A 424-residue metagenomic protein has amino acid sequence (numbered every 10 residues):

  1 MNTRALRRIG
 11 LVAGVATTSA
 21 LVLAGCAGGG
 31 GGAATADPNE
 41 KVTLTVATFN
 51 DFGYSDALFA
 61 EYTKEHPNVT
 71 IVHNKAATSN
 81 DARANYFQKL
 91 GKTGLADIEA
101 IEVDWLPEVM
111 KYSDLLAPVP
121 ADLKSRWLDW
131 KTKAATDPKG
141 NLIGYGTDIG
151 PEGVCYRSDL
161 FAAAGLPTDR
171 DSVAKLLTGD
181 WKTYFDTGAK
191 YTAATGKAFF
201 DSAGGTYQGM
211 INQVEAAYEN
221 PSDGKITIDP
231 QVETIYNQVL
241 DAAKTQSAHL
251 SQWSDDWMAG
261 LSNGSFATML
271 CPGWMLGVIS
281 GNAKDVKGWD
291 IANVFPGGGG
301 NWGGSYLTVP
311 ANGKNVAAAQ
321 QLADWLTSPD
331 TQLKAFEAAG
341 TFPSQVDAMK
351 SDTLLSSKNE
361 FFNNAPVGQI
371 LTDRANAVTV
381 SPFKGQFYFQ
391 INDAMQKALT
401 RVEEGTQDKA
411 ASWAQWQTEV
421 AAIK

Functional and structural regions predicted by a protein language model:
N2-L106, A121-K124, T168, K314-A318 (+3 more regions): Conserved N-terminal structural module of periplasmic/extracytoplasmic solute-binding proteins
K64, D137-G205, E219-H249, A311-A317 (+1 more regions): Helix-loop-helix "hinge/cap" segment bordering the ligand-binding cleft or interdomain interface
K64, K244, N282-F342: Extracytoplasmic/periplasmic substrate-recognition and gating elements
S79-R83, A198-T206, V214-V294, S412: Extracytoplasmic ligand-binding clamshell segments of periplasmic binding protein
R83-L95, L160-F161, T183-K190, D241-A242 (+3 more regions): Short helices/loops that flank or line small-molecule/ion binding pockets
V103-G153, K182, D290-I291: Hinge/lid segment of periplasmic solute-binding proteins
P120-D129, V173-T178, A216-I235, G281-K284 (+3 more regions): Short, solvent-exposed loop/beta-turn-alpha elements that line the ligand-binding surface or hinge of extracytoplasmic
F362-E419: C-terminal capping/gating helix-and-loop segments adjacent to ligand/active sites or protein-protein/ligand interfaces
